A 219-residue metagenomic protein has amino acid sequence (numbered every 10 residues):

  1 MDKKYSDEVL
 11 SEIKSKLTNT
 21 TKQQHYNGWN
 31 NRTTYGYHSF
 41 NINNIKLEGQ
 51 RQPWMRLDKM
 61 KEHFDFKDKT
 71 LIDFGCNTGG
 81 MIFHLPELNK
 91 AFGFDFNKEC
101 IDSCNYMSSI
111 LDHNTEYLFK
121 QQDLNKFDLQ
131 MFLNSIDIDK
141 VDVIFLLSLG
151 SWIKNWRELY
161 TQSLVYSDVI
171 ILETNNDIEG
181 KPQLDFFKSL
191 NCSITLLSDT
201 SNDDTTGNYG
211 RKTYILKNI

Functional and structural regions predicted by a protein language model:
E48-K67: Conserved alpha-helix/loop element of class I SAM-dependent methyltransferases that forms part of the SAM/SAH-binding
K69-N77: Conserved class I S-adenosyl-L-methionine
T78-L88: Conserved SAM-binding loop of SAM-dependent methyltransferases across substrates and taxa, primarily the Class I
A91-D95: Conserved SAM-binding motif I beta-strand of class I
C104-N105: Conserved SAM-binding loop
H113-N125: Conserved SAM-binding strand-loop segment of SAM-dependent methyltransferases
D142-N155: A short SAM/SAH-binding and catalytic strip from SAM-dependent methyltransferases
S167-I178: Conserved beta-strand signature within the Rossmann-like core of class I S-adenosyl-L-methionine
